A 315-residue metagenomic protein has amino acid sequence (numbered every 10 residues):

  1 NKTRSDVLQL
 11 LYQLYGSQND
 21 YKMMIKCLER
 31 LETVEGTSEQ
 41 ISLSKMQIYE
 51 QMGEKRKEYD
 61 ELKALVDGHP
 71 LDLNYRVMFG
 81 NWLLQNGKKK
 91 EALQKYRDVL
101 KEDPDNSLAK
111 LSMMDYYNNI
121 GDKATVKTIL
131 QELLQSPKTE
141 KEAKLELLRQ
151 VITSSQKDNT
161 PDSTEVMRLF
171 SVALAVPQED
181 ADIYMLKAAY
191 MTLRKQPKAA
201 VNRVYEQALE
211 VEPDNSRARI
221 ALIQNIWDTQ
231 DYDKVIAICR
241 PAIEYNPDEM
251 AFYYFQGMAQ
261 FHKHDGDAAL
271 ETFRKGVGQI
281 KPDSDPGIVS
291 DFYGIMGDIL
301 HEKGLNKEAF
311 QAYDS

Functional and structural regions predicted by a protein language model:
N1-S315: Alpha-solenoid helical repeat scaffolds
